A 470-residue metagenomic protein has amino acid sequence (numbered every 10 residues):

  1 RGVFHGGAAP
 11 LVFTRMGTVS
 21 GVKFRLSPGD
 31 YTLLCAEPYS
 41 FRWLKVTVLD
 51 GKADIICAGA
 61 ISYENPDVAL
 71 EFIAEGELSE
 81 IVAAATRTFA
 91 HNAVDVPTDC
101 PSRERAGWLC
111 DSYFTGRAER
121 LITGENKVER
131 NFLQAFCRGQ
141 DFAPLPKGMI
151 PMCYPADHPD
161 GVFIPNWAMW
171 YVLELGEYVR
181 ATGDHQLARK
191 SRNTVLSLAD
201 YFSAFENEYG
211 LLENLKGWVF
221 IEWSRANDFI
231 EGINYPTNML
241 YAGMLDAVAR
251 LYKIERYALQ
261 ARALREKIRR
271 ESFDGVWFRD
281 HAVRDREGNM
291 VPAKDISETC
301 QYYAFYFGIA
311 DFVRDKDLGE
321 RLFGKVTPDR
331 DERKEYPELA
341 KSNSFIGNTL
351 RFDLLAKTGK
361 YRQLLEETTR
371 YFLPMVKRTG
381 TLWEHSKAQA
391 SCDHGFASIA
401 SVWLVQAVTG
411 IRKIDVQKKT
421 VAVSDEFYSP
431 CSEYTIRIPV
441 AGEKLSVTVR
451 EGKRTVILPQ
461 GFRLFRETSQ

Functional and structural regions predicted by a protein language model:
R1-S102, D111, K127-F132, A143-P146 (+5 more regions): Extracellular/oxidizing-compartment recognition motifs
G107-T468: Active-site core of glycosidic bond-cleaving carbohydrate-active enzymes
